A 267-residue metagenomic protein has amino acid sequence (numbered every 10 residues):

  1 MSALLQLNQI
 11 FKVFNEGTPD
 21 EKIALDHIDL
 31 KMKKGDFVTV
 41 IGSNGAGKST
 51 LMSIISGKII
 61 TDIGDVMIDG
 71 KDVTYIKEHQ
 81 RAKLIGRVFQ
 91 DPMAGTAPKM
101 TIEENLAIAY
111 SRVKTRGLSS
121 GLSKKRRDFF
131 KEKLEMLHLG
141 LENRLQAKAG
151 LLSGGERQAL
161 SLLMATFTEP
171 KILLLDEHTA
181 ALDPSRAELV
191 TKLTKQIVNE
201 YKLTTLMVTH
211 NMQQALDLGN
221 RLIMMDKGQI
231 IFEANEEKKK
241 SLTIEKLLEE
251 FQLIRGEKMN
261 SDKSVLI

Functional and structural regions predicted by a protein language model:
A3-L4, V13-H27, K77: A short, flexible loop at the N-terminus of ABC-type nucleotide-binding domains that lies
I41-S43: The feature captures the beta-strand-to-loop junction immediately N-terminal to the Walker
S56: Helix-to-loop junction immediately C-terminal to a conserved catalytic motif
G64-D72, F232-A234: Conserved ABC transporter NBD signature motif
D72-G86, A94, R116-S119, S123 (+1 more regions): ABC ATPase NBD coupling module
A165-T166: ABC ATPase C-loop
T209-H210: H-loop/switch region of ABC-family ATPase nucleotide-binding domains
Q229-L253: Conserved beta-strand-loop-alpha-helix hinge in the C-terminal portion of ABC ATPase nucleotide-binding domains
